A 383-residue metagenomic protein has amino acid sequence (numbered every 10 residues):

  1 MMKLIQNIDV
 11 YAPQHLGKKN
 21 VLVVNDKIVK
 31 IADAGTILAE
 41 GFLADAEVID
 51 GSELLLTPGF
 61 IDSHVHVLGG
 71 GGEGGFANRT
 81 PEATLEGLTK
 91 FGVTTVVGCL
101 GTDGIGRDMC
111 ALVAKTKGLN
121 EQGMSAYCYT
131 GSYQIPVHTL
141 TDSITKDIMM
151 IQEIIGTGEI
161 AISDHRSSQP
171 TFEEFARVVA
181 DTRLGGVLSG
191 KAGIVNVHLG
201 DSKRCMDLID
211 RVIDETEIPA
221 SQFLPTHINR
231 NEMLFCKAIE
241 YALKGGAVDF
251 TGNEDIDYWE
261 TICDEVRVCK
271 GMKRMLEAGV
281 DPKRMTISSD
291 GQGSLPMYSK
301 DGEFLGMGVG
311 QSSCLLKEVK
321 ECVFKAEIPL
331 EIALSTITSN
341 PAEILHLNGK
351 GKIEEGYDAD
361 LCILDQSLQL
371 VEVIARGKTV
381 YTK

Functional and structural regions predicted by a protein language model:
M2, V10-T57: Histidine-rich, glycine-flanked metal-binding segment
I5-V10, I28, K352-K383: C-terminal cap of metal-dependent C-N hydrolases
I8, V21, D26, E53 (+11 more regions): Divalent metal-coordination and catalytic microenvironments
A46, G51-A114: Metal-associated gating/positioning segment near the N- to mid-region
G71, G75-N78, E82-G98, D147-S168 (+5 more regions): Active-site gating loops and adjacent loop-to-helix segments of metal-dependent hydrolytic enzymes
A83-P136, I151-H165, R183, V187-S202 (+1 more regions): Divalent metal-dependent hydrolysis catalytic cores, especially in the metallo-beta-lactamase
D181-P296, F304-L305: Active-site core of metal-dependent hydrolases
E277-Y357, L361-L364: His/Asp/Glu-enriched, well-ordered alpha-helical/loop segment that forms or immediately abuts the divalent-metal
